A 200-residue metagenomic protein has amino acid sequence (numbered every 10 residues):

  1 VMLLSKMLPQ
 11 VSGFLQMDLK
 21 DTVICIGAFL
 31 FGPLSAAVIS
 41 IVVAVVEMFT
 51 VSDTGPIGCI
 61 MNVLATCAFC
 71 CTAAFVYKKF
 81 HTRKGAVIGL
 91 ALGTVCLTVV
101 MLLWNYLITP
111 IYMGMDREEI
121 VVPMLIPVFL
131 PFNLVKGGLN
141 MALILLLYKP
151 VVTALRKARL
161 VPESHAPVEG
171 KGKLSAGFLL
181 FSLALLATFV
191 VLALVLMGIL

Functional and structural regions predicted by a protein language model:
V1-L30, L34-S35, I39: Hydrophobic transmembrane alpha-helices
M2, V43-A44, N62, T66 (+1 more regions): Residue-level recognition of pore/gate-forming positions within transmembrane alpha-helices of multi-pass
L3, C25-I26, I41, V45-F49 (+2 more regions): Alpha-helical transmembrane segments of multipass membrane proteins
K6-D18, D53-I60, F80-L200: Membrane-embedded alpha-helical hairpins and interfacial helices in multi-pass inner-membrane proteins
D18-I26, I60-A68, G138: Membrane-embedded alpha-helical segments of multi-pass membrane proteins, especially the transmembrane helices
V38-V42, L147: Short hydrophobic alpha-helical segments that form membrane-spanning helices or hydrophobic packing faces of helical
E47-V76: Alpha-helical transmembrane segments and their immediate interhelical/interface regions in integral membrane proteins
